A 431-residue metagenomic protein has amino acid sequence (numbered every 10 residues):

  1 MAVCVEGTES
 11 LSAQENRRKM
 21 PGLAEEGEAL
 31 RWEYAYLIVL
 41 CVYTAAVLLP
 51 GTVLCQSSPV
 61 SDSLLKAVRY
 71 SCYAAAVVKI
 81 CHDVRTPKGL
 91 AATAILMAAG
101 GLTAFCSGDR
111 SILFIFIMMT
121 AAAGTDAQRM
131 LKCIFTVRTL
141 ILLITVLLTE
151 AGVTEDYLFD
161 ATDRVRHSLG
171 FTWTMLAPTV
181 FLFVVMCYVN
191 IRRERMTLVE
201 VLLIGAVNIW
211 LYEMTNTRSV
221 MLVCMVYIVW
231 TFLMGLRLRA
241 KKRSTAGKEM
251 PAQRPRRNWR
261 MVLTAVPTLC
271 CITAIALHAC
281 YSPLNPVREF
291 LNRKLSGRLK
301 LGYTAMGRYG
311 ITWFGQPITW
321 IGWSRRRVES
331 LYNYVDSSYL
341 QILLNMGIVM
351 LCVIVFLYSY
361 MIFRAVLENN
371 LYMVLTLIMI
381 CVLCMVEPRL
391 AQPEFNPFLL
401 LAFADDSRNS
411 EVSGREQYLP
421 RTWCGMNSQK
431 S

Functional and structural regions predicted by a protein language model:
M1-A98, V189-R195, K242-S244, S410-S431: Transmembrane signal-anchor hairpin modules in multi-pass inner-membrane enzymes, especially those that act on
I38-C41, R364-R389, N396-A402: Loop-to-helix entry and N-terminal half of a specific, functionally important transmembrane alpha helix in multi-pass
M97-L140, L357, R364: Transmembrane alpha-helical segments and their membrane-water interfaces
K132-V153, W173-L233: Alpha-helical transmembrane segments of multi-pass inner-membrane proteins
F232-E289: A membrane-periplasm/extracellular boundary helix in multi-pass inner-membrane enzymes that assemble envelope glycans
R288-M346: Long extracytoplasmic/lumenal interhelical loops at the membrane interface of multi-pass membrane proteins
M346-C381, R415: Hydrophobic transmembrane alpha-helices and their immediate junctions
L377-C381, A391-S431: Transmembrane alpha-helices of multi-pass inner-membrane enzymes
